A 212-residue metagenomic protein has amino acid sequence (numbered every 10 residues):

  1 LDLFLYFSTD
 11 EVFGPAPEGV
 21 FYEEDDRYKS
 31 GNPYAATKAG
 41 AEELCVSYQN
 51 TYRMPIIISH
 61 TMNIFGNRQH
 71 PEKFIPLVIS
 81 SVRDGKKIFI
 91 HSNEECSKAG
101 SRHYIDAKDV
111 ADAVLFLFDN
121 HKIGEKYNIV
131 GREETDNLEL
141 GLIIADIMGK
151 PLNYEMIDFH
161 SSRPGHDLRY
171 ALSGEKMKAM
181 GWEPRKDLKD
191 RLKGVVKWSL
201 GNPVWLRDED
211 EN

Functional and structural regions predicted by a protein language model:
L1-F4, A16, M54-P55, K87 (+1 more regions): Active-site loop of short-chain dehydrogenase/reductase
L1-N32: Conserved Rossmann-fold NAD(P)-dependent oxidoreductase catalytic core, especially the SDR/UDP-sugar
F13-G14, K29-P33, I57-F74: Flexible, glycine-rich beta-alpha linker
P15-P17, G31-I57, V82-R83: Active-site Tyr-X1-5-Lys
S30-E42, Q69-P76, H103-Y104, E134: Short-chain dehydrogenase/reductase
C45, V78, M177-K178: Structural element of the ATP-grasp superfamily
V82-N212: C-terminal substrate-binding subdomain of Rossmann-fold SDR/epimerase-dehydratase oxidoreductases
